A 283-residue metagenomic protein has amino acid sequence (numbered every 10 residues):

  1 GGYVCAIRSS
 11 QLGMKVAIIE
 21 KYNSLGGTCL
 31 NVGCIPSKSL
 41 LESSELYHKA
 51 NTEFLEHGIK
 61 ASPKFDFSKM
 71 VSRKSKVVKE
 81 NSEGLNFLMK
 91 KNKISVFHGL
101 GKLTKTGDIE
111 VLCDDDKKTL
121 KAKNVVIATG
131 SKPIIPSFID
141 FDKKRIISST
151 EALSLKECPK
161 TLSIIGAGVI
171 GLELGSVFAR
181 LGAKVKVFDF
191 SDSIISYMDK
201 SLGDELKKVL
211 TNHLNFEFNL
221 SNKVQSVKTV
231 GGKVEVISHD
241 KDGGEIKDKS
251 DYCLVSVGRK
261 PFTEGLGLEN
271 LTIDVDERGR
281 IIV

Functional and structural regions predicted by a protein language model:
G1-I18, S163, I170-R180: N-terminal Rossmann-like FAD-binding beta1-loop-alpha1 element of flavoenzymes
I7-C158, S191-I195, S201-D204, K208-F218 (+2 more regions): Glycine-rich flavin
H98-G99, V111, S148-S149, I165 (+4 more regions): Thr-Gly-centered strand-to-loop micro-motif
G99, I135-S137, E173, F262-G265: Glycine/Thr-rich phosphate-binding loops of Rossmann-like dinucleotide-binding domains
G101, T119-G130, I164-I165, V185 (+2 more regions): Short hydrophobic core segments
G101-L103, V224-V227, I273-V275, R280-I281: A structural signal for short hydrophobic beta-strand segments in well-ordered beta-sheet cores
D142-C158, Y252-V283: FAD-site-proximal beta/loop scaffold in flavoenzymes
R145, K156-S193, Y197-M198: Rossmann-like NAD(P)H-binding beta-loop-alpha module
